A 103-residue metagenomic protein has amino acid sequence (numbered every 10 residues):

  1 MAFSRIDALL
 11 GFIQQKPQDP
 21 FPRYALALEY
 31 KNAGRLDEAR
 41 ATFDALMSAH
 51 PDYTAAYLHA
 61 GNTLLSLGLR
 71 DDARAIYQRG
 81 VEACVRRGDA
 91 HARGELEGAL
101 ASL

Functional and structural regions predicted by a protein language model:
Q15, S48-A49, A83-R87: Structural marker of alpha-solenoid helical repeat scaffolds
Y30, L64, C84, E97-L100: Residue at a conserved register position within TPR or TPR-like alpha-solenoid repeats
